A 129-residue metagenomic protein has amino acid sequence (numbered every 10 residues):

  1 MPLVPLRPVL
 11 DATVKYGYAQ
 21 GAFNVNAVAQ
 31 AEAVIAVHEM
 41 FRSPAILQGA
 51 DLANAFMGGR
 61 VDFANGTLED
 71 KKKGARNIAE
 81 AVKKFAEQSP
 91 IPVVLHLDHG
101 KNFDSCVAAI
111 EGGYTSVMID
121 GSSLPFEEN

Functional and structural regions predicted by a protein language model:
M1-G21, A79: N-terminal amphipathic alpha-helix/helix-capping segment at the start of soluble metabolic enzymes
L3, A75, K101-C106, S122-N129: Active-site-adjacent beta->alpha loops and helix N-cap segments on the catalytic face of soluble alpha/beta enzymes
Q20-N24, A45-G49, V93-H99, V117-I119: Hydrophobic faces of well-ordered beta-strands that scaffold small-molecule active sites in alpha/beta enzyme cores
N26-R60: N-terminal low-complexity or amphipathic/hydrophobic leaders
A27-A29, D51-A53, L97-F103, G121-P125: Active-site-proximal loop/turn and secondary-structure-junction residues that shape catalytic pockets, frequently
Q30-A33, K101-G113: Catalytic cores of alpha/beta
N65-I91, N129: Alpha-helix-loop-beta-strand connector modules within alpha/beta enzyme cores
